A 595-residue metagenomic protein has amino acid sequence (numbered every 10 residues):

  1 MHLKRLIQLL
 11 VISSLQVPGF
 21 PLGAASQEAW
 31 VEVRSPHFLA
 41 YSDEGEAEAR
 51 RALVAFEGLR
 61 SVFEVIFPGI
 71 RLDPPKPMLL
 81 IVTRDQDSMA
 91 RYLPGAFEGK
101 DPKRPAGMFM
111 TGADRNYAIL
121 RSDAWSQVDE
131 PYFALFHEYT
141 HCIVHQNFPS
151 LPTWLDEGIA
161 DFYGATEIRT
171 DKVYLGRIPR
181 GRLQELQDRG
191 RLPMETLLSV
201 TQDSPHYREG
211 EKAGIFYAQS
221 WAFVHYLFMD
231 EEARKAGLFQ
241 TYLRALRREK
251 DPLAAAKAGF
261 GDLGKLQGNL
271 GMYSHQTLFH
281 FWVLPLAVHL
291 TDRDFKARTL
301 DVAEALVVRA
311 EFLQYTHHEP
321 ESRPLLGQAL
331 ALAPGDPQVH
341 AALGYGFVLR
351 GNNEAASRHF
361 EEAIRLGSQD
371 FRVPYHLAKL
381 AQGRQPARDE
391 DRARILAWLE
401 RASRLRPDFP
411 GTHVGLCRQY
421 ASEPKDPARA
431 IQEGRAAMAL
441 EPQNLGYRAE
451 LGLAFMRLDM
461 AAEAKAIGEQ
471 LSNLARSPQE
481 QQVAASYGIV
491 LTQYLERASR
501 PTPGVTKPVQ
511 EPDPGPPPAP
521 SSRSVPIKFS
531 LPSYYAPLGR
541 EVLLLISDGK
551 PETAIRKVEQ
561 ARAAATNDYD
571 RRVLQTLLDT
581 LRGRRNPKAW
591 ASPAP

Functional and structural regions predicted by a protein language model:
A25-D156, E167-T170, L192, V200-G210 (+2 more regions): Juxtacatalytic substrate-recognition/specificity segment
R71-L72, D171-H206, F228-W282: Amphipathic alpha-helical substructures
A245-Q385, R401, D408, S486-F529 (+2 more regions): Beta/coil-rich, acidic/histidine-enriched accessory regions frequently appended to metallopeptidases
A305, V339, V373, T412 (+4 more regions): TPR alpha-solenoid repeat register
A329, E362-A363, R401-A402, A436-A437 (+2 more regions): Canonical positions in the second alpha-helix
L332, L366-G367, L405, L440 (+3 more regions): Structural marker of alpha-solenoid helical repeat scaffolds
